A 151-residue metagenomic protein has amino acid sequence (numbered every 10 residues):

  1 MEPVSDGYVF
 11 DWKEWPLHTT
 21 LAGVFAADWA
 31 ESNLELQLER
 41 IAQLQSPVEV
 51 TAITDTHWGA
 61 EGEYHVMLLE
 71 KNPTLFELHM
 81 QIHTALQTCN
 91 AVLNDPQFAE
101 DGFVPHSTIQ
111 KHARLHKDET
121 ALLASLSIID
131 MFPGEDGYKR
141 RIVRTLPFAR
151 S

Functional and structural regions predicted by a protein language model:
M1-T51, N72-S127, I142-S151: Basic, often amphipathic N-terminal segments
W15-H18, G59-H65: Glycine-rich, often proline-containing surface loops adjacent to acidic residues and nearby aromatics that form
I53-G62, P96-F103, E135-D136: Short proline/glycine- and acidic-rich turn/helix-capping motifs at secondary-structure junctions
G62-T74: Short histidine-centered catalytic/ligand-binding loop motif
M131-P133: Catalytic phosphate/metal-binding cores of nucleic-acid and nucleotide-processing enzymes, i.e., regions that mediate
D136-I142: Exposed, tryptophan/tyrosine-rich binding patches on extracellular proteins that engage cell-surface glycans
